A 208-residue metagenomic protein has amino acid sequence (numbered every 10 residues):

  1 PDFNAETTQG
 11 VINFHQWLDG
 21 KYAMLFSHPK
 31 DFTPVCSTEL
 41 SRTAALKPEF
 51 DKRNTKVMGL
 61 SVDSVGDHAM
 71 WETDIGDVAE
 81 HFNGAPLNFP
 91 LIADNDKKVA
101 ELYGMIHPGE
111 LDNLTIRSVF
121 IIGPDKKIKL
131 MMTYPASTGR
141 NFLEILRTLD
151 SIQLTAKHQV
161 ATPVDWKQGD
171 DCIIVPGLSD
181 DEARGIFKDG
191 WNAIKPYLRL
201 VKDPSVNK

Functional and structural regions predicted by a protein language model:
P1-K208: Chalcogenol-based redox active-site neighborhoods
